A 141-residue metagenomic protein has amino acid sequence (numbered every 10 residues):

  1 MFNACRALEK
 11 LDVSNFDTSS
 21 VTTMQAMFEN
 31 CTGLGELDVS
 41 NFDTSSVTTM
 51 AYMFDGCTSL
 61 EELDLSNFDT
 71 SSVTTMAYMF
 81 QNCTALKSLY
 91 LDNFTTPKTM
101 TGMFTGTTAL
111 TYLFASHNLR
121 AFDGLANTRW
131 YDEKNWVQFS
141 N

Functional and structural regions predicted by a protein language model:
M1, M103: The −1 position to Zn-ligating cysteines in a subset of zinc-ribbon hairpins
A7-T22, T32-T48, T58-T74, T84-K98 (+1 more regions): Structural signature of tandem-repeat unit edges
Q25-A26, A51-Y52, A77-Y78, T101-G102: Register-specific detector for alpha-helical tandem repeat solenoids, activating on a conserved position within each
L110-N141: Extracellular/surface-exposed low-complexity segments
